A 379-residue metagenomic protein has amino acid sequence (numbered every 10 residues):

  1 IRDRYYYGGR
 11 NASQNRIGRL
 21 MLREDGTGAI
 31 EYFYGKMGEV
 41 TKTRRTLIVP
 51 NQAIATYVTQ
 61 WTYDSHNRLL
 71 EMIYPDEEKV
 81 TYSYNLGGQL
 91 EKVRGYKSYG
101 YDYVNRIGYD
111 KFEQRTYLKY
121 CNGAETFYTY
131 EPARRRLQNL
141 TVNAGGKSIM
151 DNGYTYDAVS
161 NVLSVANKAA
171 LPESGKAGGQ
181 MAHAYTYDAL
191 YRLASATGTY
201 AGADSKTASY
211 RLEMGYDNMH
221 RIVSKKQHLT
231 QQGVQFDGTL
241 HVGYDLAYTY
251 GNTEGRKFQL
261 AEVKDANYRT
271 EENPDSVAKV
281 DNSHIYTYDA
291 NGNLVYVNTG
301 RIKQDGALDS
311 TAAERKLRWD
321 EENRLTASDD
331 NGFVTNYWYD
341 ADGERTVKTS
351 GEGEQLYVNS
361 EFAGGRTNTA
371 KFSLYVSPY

Functional and structural regions predicted by a protein language model:
I1, L20-R23, V40-T46, L69-I73 (+10 more regions): Beta-strand-dense domains in secreted/periplasmic systems and polymorphic toxin scaffolds
I1, V104, D110-E125, D157-V234 (+1 more regions): Repeat-solenoid scaffold signature
I1-Y7, S13, I149, G215-H220 (+4 more regions): Short secondary-structure transition motifs
N11-R44, R135-T141, K147, N152-A170 (+2 more regions): Short, ordered secondary-structure scaffold segments
N15, R23-Y57, W61-R94, S98-Y103 (+2 more regions): Beta-propeller domains
G26-G28, A55-Y57, D76-E78, Y101-Y103 (+7 more regions): Short, small/polar residue-rich loop motifs at catalytic or cofactor-binding pockets
T62, E71, S83-R94, A182-Y200 (+1 more regions): Surface-exposed extracellular loop regions of Gram-negative outer-membrane beta-barrel proteins
